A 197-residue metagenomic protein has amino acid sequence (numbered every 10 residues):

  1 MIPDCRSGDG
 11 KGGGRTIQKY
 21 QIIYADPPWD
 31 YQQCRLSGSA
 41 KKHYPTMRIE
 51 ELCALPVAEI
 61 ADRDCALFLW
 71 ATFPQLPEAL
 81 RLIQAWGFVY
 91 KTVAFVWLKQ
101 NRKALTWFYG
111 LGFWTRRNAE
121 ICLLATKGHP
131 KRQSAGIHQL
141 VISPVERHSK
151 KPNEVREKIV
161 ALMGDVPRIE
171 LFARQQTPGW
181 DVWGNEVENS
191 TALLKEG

Functional and structural regions predicted by a protein language model:
M1-G197: Class I S-adenosyl-L-methionine-dependent methyltransferase catalytic core
